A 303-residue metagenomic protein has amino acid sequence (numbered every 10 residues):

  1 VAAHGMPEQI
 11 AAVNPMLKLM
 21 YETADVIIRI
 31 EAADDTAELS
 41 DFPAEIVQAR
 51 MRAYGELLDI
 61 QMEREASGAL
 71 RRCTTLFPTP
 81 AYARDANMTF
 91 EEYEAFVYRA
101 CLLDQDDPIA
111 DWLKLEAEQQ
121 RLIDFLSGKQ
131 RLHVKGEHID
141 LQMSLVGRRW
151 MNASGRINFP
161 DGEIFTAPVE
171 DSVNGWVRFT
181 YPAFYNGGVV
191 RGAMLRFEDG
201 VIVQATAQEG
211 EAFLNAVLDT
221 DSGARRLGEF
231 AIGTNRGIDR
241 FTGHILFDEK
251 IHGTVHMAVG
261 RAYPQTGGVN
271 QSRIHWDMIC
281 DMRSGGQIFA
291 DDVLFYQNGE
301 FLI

Functional and structural regions predicted by a protein language model:
V1-N174: Active-site bordering "gate/hinge" segments that shape substrate access to catalytic or cofactor-binding pockets
A33-D35, T79, I139, R148-W150 (+7 more regions): Short, glycine-/Ser/Thr-/acidic-enriched flexible segments
F125-Q130, V189-R191, C280-Q287: A short, compositionally biased
V134, L195-R196, I288: Short aromatic-centered micro-motifs
P168-A216: Long, well-ordered mid-to-C-terminal structural blocks that present hydrophobic/aromatic surfaces
S172-N174, V190-G192, D199-I202, R225-E229 (+3 more regions): Active-site lining segments that contact anionic ligands and/or coordinate catalytic metals
Q204-G268: Dual-mode signal for accessory low-complexity, basic/Gly-rich regions
T242-L302: Internal helix-turn-beta structural module
